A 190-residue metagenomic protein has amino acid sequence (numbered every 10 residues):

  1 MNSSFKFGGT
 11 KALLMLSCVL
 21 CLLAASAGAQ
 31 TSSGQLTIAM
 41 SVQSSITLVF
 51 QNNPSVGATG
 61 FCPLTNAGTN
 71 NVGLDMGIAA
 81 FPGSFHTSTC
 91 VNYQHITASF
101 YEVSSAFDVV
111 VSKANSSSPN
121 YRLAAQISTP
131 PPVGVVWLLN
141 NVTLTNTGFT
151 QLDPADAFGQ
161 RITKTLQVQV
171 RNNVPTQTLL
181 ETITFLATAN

Functional and structural regions predicted by a protein language model:
M1-G9: N-terminal secretory signal peptides that target proteins for export/translocation
N2, L16-S17, S41: Position-driven detector of the extreme protein N-terminus
F7-G8, C21, V109: Low-complexity, intrinsically disordered segments with a bias for serine/threonine
G9, L23-S26, Q30: Intrinsically disordered, glycine/charged-rich N-terminal periplasmic/extracytoplasmic linker segments that lie
L13-A24: Bacterial N-terminal signal peptides
A29-P132, L144, F149-N190: N-terminal small/polar-rich segments of proteins
V135-T143: Short, surface-exposed beta-strand/strand-loop-strand elements in extracellular ectodomains
